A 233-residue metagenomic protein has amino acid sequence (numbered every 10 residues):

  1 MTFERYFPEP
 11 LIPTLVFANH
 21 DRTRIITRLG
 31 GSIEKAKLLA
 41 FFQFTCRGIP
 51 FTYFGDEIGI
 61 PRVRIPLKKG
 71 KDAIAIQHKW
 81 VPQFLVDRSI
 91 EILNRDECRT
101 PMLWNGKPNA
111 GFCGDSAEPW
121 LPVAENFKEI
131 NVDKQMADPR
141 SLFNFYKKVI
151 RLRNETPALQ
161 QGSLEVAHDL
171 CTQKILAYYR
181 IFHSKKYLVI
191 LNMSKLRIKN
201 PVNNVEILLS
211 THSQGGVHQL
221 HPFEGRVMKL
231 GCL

Functional and structural regions predicted by a protein language model:
M1-Y6: Glycan-processing catalytic domains of CAZymes
P8, G30-Y187, M193-I198: Loop/helix patches that line or flank the sugar-binding groove of alpha-linked glycan CAZymes
P10-G31: Active-site clefts of carbohydrate-active enzymes
N19, M193, L230: Residues immediately flanking
I190-L191, F223: A conserved amphipathic helix/loop scaffold that creates a polar/acidic microenvironment used either to coordinate
L196-H212: Beta-strand-rich binding/interaction modules
G216-L233: C-terminal beta-strand-rich structural cap/linker in extracellular carbohydrate-active enzymes
